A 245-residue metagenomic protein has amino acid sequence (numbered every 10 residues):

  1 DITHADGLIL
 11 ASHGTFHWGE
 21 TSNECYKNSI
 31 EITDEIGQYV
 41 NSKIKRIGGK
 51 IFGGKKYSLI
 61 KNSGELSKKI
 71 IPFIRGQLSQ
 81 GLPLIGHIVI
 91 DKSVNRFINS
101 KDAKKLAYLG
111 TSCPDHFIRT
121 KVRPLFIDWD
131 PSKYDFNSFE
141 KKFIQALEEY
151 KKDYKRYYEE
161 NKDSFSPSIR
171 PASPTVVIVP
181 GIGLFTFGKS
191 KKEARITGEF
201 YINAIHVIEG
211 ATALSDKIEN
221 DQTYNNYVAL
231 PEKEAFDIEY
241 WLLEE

Functional and structural regions predicted by a protein language model:
D1-A5, A11-S12: Intrinsically disordered, low-complexity linker/loop segments enriched in Gly/Pro and charged/polar residues
A5-G7, P174-T175: Residue-level recognition of the N-termini of beta-strands and the immediately preceding loop/turn
I9-T15, I118, I182: Histidine-centered catalytic micro-motifs
G14-F16, T21-E24: Short acidic/polar capping segments at secondary-structure boundaries
E20, K27-E245: Domain-length cofactor-binding catalytic modules of enzymes
